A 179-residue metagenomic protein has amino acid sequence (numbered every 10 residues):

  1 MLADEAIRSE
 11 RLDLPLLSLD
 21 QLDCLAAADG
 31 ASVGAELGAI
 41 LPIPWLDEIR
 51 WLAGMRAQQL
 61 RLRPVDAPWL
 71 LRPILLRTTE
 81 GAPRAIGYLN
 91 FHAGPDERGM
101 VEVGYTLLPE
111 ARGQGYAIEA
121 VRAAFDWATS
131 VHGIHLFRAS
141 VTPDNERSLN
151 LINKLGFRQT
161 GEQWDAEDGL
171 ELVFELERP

Functional and structural regions predicted by a protein language model:
M1-E102, L107-E110, A123-W127, V131 (+2 more regions): GNAT-family acyltransferases
I118, D144-G161: Conserved active-site alpha-helix within GNAT-family acetyltransferase domains
F137-V141: Conserved hydrophobic beta-strand within the GNAT/NAT acetyltransferase core sheet that lines the active-site cleft
